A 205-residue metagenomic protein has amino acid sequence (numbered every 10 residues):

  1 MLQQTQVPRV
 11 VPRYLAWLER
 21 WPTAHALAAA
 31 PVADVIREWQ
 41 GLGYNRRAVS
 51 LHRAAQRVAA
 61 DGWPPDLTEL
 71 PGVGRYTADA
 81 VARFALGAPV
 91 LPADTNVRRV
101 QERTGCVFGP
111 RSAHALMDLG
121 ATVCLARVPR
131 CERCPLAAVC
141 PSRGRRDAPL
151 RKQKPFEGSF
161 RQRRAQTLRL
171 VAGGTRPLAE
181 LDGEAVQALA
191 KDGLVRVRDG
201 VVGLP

Functional and structural regions predicted by a protein language model:
L2-R164, L170, T175-G183, D192 (+2 more regions): Catalytic cores of DNA base-excision repair glycosylases
V186-Q187: Short, hydrophobic-biased segments on the C-terminal half of alpha helices that form "recognition helices"
